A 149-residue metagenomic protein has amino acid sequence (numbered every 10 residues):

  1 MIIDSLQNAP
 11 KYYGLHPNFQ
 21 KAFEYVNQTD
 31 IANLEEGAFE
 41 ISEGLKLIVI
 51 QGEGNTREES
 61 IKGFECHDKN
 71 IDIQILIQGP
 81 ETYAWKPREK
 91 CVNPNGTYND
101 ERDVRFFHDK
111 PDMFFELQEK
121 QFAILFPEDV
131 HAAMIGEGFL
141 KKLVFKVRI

Functional and structural regions predicted by a protein language model:
I2-I50: A short, N-terminal "cap"/entry segment at the start of jelly-roll beta-barrel domains of the cupin/DSBH fold
E36-R57, E65, K69-I77: A short glycine-rich, His/Asp/Glu-containing loop-to-beta-strand
S60-I71, K90-P94, K110-P111: A short beta-loop-beta micro-motif enriched in histidine and acidic residues
D68-E81, P87, G96-V104, K146-V147: Short, conserved beta-strand element in jelly-roll/cupin
R105-D112, L117: A gly/proline- and charged-residue-enriched helix-loop-helix capping module
F115-V130: Conserved metal-binding segment of the jelly-roll/cupin
F122-I124, F139-I149: A short hydrophobic beta-strand segment most commonly corresponding to one strand of the jelly-roll/cupin
A132-G136: Short, exposed beta-strand-loop hairpins at the edges of beta-sheets in extracellular/periplasmic proteins
